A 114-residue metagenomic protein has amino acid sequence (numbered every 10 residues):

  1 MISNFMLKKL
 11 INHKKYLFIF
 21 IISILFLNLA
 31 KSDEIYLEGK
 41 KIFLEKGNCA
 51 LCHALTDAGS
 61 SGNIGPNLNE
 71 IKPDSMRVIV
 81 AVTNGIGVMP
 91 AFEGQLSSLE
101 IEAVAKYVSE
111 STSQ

Functional and structural regions predicted by a protein language model:
M1-L37, A81-V82, Q95, K106-Q114: Post-cleavage N-terminal segment of exported redox proteins
N12, L17, L51-A54, D74: Hydrophobic alpha-helical segments and their boundary regions
N28, N48, I64: Residue-level signal for beta-strand positions within conserved beta-sheet cores that form or flank
E34-L55, E70, N84: Sequence/structural segment immediately N-terminal to covalent heme-attachment motifs in c-type and related
G62-Q114: Extracytoplasmic electron-transfer domains, predominantly the class I c-type cytochrome c fold
